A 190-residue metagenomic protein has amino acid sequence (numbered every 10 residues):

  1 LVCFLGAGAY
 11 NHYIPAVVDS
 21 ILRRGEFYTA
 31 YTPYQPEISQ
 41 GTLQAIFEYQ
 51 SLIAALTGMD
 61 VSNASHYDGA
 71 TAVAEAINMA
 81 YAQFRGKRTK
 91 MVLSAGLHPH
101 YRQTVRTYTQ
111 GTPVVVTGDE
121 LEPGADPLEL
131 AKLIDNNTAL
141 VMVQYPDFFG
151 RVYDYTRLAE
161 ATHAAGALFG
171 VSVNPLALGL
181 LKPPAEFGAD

Functional and structural regions predicted by a protein language model:
L1-E48, A54: N-terminal entrance/gating region of PLP-dependent enzymes' catalytic architecture
C3, V61-A64, P113-E120: Flexible, glycine/charged-enriched surface loops at secondary-structure junctions
A7, H66, G96: Short, well-ordered beta-to-alpha junction loops that form the rim of enzyme active sites and present histidine/acidic
T32-P36, G58-A64, K87-V92, L140-Q144: Glycine- and acidic
Y34-Q44, A55-A74: Short loop-beta-helix segment that forms the pyridoxal 5′-phosphate
L43-G58, T109-V115: Hydrophobic/aromatic-rich, well-ordered segments within soluble, folded domains that form packed cores
Y49-L52, S62, A76, T104: Short, hydrophobic/aromatic alpha-helical segments in well-folded domains
T71-D190: Conserved PLP-enzyme active-site core in the AAT-like
